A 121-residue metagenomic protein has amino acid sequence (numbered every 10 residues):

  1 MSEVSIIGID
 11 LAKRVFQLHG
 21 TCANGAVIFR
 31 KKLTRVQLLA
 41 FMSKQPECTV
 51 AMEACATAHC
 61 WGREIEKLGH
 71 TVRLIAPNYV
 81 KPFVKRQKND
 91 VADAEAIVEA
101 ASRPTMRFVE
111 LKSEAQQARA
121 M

Functional and structural regions predicted by a protein language model:
M1-M121: Phosphate- and other anionic-substrate recognition elements at nucleic-acid/protein interfaces
